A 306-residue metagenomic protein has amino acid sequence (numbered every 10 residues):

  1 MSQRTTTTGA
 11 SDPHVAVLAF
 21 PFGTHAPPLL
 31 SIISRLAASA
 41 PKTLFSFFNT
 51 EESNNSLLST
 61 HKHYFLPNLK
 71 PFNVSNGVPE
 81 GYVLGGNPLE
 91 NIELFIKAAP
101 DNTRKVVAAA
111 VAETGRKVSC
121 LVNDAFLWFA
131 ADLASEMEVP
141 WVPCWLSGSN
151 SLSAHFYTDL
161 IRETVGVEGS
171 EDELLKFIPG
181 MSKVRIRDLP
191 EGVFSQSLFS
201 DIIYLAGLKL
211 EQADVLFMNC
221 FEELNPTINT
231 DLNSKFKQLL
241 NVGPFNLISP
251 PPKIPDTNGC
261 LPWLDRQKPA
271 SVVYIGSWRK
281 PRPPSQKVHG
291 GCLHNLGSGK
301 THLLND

Functional and structural regions predicted by a protein language model:
M1-D306: Glycosyltransferase specificity loop/lid
